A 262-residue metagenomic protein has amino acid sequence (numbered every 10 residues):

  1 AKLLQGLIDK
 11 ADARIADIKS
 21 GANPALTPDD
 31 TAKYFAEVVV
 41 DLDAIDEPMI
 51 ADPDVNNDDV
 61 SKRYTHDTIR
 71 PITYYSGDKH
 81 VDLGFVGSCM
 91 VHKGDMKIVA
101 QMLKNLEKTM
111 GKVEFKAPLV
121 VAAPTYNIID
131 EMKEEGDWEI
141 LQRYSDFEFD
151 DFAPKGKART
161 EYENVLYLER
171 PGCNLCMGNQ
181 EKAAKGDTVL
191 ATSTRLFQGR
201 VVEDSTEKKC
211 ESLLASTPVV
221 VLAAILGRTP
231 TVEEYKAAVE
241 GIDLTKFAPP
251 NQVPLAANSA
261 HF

Functional and structural regions predicted by a protein language model:
A1-F262: Fe-S-dependent hydro-lyases/dehydratases of central metabolism
